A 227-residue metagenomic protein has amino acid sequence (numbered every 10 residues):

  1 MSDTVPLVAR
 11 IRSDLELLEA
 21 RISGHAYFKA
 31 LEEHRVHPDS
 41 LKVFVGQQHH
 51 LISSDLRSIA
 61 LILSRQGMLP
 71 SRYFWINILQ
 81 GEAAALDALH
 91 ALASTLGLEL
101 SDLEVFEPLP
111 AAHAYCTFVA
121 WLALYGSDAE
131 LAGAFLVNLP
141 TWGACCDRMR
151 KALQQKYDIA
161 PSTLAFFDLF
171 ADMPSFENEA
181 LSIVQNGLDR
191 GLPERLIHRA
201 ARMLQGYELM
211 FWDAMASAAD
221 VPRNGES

Functional and structural regions predicted by a protein language model:
M1-L7, A30-K42, G97, Y125-A129 (+1 more regions): Short, charged, low-complexity loops and linkers
M1-Y27, F106, P110, S175-E179: Acidic, low-complexity proline/glycine-rich segments
E16-S23, L31-R65, Y125, E130-D147 (+1 more regions): Alpha-helical bundle segments that constitute or directly flank the non-heme di-iron/ferroxidase center
S53, R57-A60, D87, A91-S94 (+4 more regions): Charged/polar positions within long, soluble alpha-helices
P70-D172: Active-site-proximal alpha-helical scaffolds that flank and shape metal-associated catalytic sites
R72, A160, N178-L181, N224: Surface-exposed peri-terminal alpha-helical interaction modules
E179-G191: Accessory, usually C-terminal, subdomains that scaffold auxiliary metal cofactors
E194-S227: Acidic, carboxylate-rich catalytic segments that either coordinate divalent cations
